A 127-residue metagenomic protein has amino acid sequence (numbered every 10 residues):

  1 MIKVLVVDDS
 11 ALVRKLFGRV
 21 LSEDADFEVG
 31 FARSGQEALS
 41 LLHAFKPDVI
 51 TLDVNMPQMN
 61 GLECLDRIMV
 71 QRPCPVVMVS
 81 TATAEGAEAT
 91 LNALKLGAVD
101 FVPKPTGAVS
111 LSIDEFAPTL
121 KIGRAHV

Functional and structural regions predicted by a protein language model:
I2, A11-G30: Two-component/phosphorelay signaling modules centered on CheY-like receiver
D8, D53: Active-site residues of response regulator receiver
F31-S40, G61: Helix N-cap/capping motif at the beta->alpha junctions
S40, L62-P73, N92: Short amphipathic alpha-helix used as the core "switch/output" element in two-component signaling
F45-T51: Active-site beta3 strand of CheY-like receiver
M56: Receiver (REC) domain active-site loop signature in two-component systems and cognate sites in sensor histidine kinases
E63, T83-P118: Alpha4 helix (beta4-alpha4-beta5 surface) of REC/receiver domains from two-component response regulators
I122-V127: Conserved small/polar residues in nucleotide/adenosyl-binding loops
